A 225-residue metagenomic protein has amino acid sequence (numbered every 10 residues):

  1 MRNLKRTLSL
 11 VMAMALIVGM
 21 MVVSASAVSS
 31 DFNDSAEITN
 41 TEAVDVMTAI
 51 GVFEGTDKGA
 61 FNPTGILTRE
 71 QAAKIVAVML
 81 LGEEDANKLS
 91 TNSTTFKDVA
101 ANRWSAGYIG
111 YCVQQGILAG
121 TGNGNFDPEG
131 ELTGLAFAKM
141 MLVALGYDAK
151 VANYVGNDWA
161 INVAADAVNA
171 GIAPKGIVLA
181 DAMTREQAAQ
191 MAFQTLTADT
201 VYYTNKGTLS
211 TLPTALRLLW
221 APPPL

Functional and structural regions predicted by a protein language model:
R2-T41, E54-A106, Q115-L135, L142-A182 (+1 more regions): Feature responds to low-complexity, polar/acidic, surface-exposed segments characteristic of secreted/exported proteins
V44-F53: Mature N-terminal segment immediately following signal peptide/propeptide cleavage in secreted/periplasmic
E186: Contiguous, function-dense segments enriched for cysteine-driven chemistry and partner/ligand-binding capacity
